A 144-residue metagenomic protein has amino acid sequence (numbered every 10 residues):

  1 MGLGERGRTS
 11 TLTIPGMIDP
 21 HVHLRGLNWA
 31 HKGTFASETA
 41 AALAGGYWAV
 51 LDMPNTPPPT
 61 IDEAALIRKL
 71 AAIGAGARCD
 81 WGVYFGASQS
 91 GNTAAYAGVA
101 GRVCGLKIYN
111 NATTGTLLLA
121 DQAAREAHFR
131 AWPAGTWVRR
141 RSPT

Functional and structural regions predicted by a protein language model:
M1-R6: N-terminal metal-binding scaffold of metallo-dependent hydrolase/deaminase domains
G7-G76: Metal-associated gating/positioning segment near the N- to mid-region
T56-L66, A71-T144: Histidine/acidic-residue-rich, glycine-tolerant segments that coordinate divalent metal ions
